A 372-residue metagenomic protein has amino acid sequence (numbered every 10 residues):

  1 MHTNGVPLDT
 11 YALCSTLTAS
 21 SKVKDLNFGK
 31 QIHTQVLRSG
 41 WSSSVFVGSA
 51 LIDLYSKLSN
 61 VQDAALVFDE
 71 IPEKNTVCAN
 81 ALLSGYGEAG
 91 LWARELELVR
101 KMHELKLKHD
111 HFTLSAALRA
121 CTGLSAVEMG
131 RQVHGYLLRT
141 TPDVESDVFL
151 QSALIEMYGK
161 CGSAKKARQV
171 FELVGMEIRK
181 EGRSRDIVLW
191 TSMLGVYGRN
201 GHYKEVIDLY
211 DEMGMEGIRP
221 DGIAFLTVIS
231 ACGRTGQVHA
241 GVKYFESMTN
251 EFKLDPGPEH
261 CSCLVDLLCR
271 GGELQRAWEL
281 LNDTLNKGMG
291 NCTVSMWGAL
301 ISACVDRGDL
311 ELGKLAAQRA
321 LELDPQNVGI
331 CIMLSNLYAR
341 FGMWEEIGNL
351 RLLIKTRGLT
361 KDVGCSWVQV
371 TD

Functional and structural regions predicted by a protein language model:
M1-D372: Terminal (and in a subset, N-terminal) low-complexity or junction segments at the ends of helical repeat RNA-binding
